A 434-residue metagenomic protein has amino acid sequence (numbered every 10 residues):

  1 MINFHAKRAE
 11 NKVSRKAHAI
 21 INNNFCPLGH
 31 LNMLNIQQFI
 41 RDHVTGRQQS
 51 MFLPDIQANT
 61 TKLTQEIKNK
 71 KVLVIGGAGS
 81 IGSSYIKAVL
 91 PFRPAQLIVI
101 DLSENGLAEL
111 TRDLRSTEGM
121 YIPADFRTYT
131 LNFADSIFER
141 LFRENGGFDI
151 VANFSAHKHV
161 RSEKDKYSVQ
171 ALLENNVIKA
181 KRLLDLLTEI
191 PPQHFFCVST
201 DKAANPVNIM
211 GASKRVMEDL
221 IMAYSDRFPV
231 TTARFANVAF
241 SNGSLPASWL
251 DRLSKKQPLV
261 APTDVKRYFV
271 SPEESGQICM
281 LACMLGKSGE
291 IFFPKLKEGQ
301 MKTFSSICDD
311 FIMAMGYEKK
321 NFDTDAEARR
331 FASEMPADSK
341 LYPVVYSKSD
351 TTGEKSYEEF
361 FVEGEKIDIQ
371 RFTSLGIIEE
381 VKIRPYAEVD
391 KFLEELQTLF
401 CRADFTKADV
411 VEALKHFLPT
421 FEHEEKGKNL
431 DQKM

Functional and structural regions predicted by a protein language model:
K7-V13: Short, low-complexity, charge-dense intrinsically disordered segments
I21-K71, P419-K433: Non-catalytic terminal and boundary segments that flank Rossmann-like NAD(P)-dependent oxidoreductase
K62, I221-M434: Strand-loop microenvironment adjacent to phosphate/nucleotide-handling motifs in alpha/beta enzyme folds
I75-A78, S83-V89: N-terminal Rossmann NAD(P)H-binding glycine-rich loop of SDR-like oxidoreductase domains
A88-V99, R115, I122, L131-E174 (+1 more regions): NAD(P)H-binding glycine-rich loop region in Rossmannoid oxidoreductase-like domains and their noncatalytic homologs
A95-E109: Conserved glycine-rich Rossmann-like NAD(P)H-binding loop of the short-chain dehydrogenase/reductase
N153, H157-E174, I178-R215, A223: Conserved Rossmann-fold NAD(P)-dependent oxidoreductase catalytic core, especially the SDR/UDP-sugar
